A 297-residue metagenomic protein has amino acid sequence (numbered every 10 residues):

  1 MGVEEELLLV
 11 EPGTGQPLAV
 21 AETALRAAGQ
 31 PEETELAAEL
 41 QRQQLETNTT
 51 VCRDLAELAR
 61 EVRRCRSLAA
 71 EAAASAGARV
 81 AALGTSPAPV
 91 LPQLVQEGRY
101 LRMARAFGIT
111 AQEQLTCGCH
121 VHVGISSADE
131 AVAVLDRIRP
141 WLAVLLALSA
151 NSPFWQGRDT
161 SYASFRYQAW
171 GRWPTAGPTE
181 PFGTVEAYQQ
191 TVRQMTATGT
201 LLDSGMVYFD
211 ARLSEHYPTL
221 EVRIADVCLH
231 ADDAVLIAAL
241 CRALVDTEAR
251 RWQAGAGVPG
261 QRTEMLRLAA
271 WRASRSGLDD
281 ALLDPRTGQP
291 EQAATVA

Functional and structural regions predicted by a protein language model:
M1-A76, P92, M103, W170-A297: C-terminal accessory/tail domains of diverse enzymes
L7, T47, G118-G124: Short cationic amphipathic helices and targeting signals
L83, P87-P89, G98, M103-C119 (+1 more regions): Metal-dependent DNA replication initiation modules
